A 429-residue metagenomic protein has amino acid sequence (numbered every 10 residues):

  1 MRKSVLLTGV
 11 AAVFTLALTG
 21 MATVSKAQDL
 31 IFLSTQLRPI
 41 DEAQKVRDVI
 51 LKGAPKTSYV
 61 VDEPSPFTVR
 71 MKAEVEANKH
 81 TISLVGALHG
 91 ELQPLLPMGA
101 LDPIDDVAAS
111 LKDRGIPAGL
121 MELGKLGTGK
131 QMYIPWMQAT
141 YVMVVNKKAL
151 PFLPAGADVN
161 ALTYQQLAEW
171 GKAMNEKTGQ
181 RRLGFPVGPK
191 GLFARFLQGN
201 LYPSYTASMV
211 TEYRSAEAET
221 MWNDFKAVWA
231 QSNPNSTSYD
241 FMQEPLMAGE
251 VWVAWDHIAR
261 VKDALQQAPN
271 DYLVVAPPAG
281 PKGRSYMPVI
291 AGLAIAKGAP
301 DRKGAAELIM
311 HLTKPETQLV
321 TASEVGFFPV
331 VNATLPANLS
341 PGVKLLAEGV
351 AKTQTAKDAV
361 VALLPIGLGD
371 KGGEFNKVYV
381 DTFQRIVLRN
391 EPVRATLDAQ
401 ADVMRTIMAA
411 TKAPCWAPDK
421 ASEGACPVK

Functional and structural regions predicted by a protein language model:
D29-I31, R47-I116, P151-P154, W252-V253 (+2 more regions): Extracytoplasmic "Venus flytrap"/periplasmic binding protein-like
D29-R47, D370-K371: Extracytoplasmic "Venus flytrap"
R38, V60, S236, G349-R405: C-terminal capping/gating helix-and-loop segments adjacent to ligand/active sites or protein-protein/ligand interfaces
L88-T140, A168, L273-V275, P427-K429: Hinge/lid segment of periplasmic solute-binding proteins
D106-I116, V159-N160, Y202-M221, Q266-Q267 (+2 more regions): Short, solvent-exposed loop/beta-turn-alpha elements that line the ligand-binding surface or hinge of extracytoplasmic
T128-M137, Y141, Q165-T211, E217: Extracytoplasmic/periplasmic solute-binding protein
E169-M174, S208-Y239, P277: Glycine-centered hinge/linker elements that transmit conformational signals in sensory and ligand-binding systems
D263-P269, P281-D381, P414-K429: C-terminal lobe and pocket-closing loops of periplasmic/extracytoplasmic Venus-flytrap solute-binding proteins
